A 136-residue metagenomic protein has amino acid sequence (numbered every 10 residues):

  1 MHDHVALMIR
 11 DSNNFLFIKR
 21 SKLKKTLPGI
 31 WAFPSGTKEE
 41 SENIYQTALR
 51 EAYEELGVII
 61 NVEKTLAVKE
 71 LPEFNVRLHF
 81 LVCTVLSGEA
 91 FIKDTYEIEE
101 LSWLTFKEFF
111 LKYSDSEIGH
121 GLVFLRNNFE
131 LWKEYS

Functional and structural regions predicted by a protein language model:
M1-L16, P34-T37: Conserved N-terminal beta-strand and adjoining loop/helix that marks the start of the Nudix/MutT-like hydrolase domain
D11, K69-F91, S102, F106-E108 (+3 more regions): Active-site-adjacent beta-strand/loop module that shapes the phosphate/pyrophosphate-binding cleft
K24-G29: A conserved beta-turn-beta hairpin within the catalytic core of GNAT-like acetyltransferases that forms part
F33-A67: The catalytic Nudix box helix
K38, F109-F110: A generic structural signal for short hydrophobic patches within well-formed alpha-helices
I98: Ligand-binding loop in jelly-roll beta-barrel domains
